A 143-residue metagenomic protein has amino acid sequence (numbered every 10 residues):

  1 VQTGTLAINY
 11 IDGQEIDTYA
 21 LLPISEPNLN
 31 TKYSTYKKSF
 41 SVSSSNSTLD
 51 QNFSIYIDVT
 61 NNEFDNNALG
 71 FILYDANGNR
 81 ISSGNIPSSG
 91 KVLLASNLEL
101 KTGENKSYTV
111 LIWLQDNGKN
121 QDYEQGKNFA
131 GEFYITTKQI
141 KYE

Functional and structural regions predicted by a protein language model:
V1-E15, S54-V92: A surface/secretory-pathway sequence property marking extracellular, secreted, or lumenal proteins enriched
V1-T31, K127-F129, K138-E143: Short, polar/proline-rich extracytoplasmic segments that appear immediately after membrane translocation
A7, A20, S44-S47, A68 (+3 more regions): A sequence-composition feature that detects small, non-aromatic residues
T18-N30, G78-S107, L111-W113: Extracellular adhesion/glycan-binding regions together with long Ser/Thr- and acidic-residue-rich low-complexity tracts
P27, N46-S47, N62-F64: Phospho-regulatory, Ser/Thr- and acidic-rich intrinsically disordered linkers and terminal tails that flank modular
K32-T35, F40, L73, G84: A generic structural signal for ordered secondary structure
S34-V59, L94-E143: C-terminal, structured domain-capping segment
